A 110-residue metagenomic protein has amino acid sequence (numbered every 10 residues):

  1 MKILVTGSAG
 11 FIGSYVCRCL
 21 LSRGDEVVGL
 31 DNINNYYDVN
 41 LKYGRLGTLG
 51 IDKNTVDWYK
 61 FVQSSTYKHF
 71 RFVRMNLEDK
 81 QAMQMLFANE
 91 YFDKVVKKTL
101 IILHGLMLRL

Functional and structural regions predicted by a protein language model:
M1-L110: N-terminal Rossmann-like NAD(P)+-binding domain of SDR-like oxidoreductases, especially those catalyzing
